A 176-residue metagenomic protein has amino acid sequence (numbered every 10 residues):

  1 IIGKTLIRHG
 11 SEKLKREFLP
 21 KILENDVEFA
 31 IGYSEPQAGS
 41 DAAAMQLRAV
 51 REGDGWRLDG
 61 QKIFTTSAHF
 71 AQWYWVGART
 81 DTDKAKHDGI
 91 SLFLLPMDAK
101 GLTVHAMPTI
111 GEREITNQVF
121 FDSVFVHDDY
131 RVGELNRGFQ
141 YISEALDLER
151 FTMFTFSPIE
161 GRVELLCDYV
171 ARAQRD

Functional and structural regions predicted by a protein language model:
I1-K13, G39-A42, V50: N-terminal glycine-rich flavin-associated loop
S11, I31, A49, L58-G60 (+3 more regions): Buried hydrophobic positions in well-ordered alpha/beta secondary-structure cores of metabolic enzymes
N25-Y33: A short, Trp-centered hydrophobic/proline-enriched beta-strand micro-motif
G39, I63-A68, I110-G111: Glycine-rich phosphate/pyrophosphate-binding beta-alpha loops
A49-V50, V163: A structural signal for short hydrophobic beta-strand segments in well-ordered beta-sheet cores
D59-H105: A short core secondary-structure module
L102-D176: Glycine-rich beta->alpha junctions and the first turn(s) of the following alpha-helix
